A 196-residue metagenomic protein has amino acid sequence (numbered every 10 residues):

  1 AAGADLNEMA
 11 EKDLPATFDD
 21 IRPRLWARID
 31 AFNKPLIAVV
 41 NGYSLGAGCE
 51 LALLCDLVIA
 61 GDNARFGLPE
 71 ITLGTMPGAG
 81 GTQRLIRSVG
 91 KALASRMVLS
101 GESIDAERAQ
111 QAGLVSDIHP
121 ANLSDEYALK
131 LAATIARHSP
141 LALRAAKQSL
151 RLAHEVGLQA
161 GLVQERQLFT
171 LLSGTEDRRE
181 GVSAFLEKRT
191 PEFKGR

Functional and structural regions predicted by a protein language model:
A1-R28, S44, T72-G74, V156-G157: Glycine- (often His-adjacent) and acidic-residue-rich active-site loop that binds/positions the CoA thioester
L6-M9, L85, F193: Short clusters of hydrophobic/aromatic residues that line enzyme substrate/ligand-binding pockets
P15, D19, D125, Q159-L162 (+1 more regions): Short, structured helix-loop boundary elements
R22-W26, A132, L150, L162-E165 (+1 more regions): Hydrophobic alpha-helical core bundles mediating ligand binding, dimerization, or RNAP-core interactions
A27-L143, T170-T175, R179-S183, E187-R189 (+1 more regions): Crotonase-fold acyl-CoA enzyme core
L152-A153, K188-E192: A short structural micro-motif
